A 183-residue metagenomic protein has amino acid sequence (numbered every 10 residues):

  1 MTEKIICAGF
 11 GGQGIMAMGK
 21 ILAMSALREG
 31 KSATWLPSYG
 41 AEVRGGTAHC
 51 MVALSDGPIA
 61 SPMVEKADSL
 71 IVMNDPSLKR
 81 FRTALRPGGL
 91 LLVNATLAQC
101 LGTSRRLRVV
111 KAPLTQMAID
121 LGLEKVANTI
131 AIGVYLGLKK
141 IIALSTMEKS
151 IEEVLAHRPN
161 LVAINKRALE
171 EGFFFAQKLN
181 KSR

Functional and structural regions predicted by a protein language model:
M1-R183: Active-site cofactor/cluster-binding pocket
